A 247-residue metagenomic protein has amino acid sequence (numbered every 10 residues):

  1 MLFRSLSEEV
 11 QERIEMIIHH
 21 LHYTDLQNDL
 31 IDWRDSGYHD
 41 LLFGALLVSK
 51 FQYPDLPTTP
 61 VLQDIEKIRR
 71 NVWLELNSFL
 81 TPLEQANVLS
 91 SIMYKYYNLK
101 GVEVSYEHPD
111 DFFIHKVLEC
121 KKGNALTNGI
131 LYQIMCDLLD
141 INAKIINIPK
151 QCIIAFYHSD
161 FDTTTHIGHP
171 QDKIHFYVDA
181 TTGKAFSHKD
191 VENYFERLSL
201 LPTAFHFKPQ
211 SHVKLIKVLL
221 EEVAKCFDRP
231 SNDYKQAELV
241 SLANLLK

Functional and structural regions predicted by a protein language model:
M1-K247: A structural boundary/capping signal
